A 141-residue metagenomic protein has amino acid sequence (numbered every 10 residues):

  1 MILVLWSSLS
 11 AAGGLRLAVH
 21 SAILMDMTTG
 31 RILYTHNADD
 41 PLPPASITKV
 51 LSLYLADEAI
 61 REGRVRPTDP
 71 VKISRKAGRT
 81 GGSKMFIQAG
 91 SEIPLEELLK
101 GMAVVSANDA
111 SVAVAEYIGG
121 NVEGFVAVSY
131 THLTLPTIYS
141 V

Functional and structural regions predicted by a protein language model:
M1-S7: Bacterial N-terminal signal peptides
A12-T35: A short, well-structured edge-of-sheet supersecondary motif
G30, P44-V71: Active-site SXXK
A38-P41: A short acidic/small-residue loop/turn micro-motif
T68-T80: Acidic helix-start/capping segments at beta-turn-to-alpha-helix junctions
R79-A110: Conserved catalytic neighborhood of penicillin-recognizing serine enzymes
L98-L99, V122-L133: Short, charged, amphipathic alpha-helices and their helix-cap/turn boundaries
H132-V141: Single conserved hydrophobic/aromatic residue that forms the stacking wall/gate of nucleotide- or nucleobase-binding
